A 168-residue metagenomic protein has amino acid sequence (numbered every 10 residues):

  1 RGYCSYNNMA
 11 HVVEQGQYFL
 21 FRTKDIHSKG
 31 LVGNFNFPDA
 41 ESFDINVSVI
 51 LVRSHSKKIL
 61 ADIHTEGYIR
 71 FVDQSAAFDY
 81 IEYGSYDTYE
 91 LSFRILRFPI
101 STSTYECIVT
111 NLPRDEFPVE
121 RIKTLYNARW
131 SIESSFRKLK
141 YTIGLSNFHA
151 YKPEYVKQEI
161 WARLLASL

Functional and structural regions predicted by a protein language model:
R1-L168: Single, function-defining residue in the core of a domain
